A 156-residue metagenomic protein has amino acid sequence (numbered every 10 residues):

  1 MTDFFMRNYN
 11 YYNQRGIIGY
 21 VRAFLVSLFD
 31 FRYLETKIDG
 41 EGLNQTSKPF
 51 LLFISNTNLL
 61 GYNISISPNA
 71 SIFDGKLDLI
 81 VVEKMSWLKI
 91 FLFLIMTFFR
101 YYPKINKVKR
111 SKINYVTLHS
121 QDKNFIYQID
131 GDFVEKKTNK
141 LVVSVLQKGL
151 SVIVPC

Functional and structural regions predicted by a protein language model:
M1-C156: Long C-terminal subdomains/extensions of small-metabolite kinases
